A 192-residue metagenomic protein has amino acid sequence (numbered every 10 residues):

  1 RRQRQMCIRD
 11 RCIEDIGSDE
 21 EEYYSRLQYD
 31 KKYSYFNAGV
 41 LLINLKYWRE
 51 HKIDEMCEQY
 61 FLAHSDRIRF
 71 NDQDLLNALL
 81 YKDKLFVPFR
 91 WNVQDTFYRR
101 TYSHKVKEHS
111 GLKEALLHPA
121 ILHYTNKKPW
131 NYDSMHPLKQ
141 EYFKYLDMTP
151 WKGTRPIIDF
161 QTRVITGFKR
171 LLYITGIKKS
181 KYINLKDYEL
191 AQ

Functional and structural regions predicted by a protein language model:
Q3-I8: Short, small-residue-biased leader/transition segments that mark boundaries at the very start of proteins
R9-Q59: Conserved catalytic core of nucleotide-sugar-dependent glycosyltransferases
A38, I43-Q192: A glycosyltransferase accessory/donor-loop signature
